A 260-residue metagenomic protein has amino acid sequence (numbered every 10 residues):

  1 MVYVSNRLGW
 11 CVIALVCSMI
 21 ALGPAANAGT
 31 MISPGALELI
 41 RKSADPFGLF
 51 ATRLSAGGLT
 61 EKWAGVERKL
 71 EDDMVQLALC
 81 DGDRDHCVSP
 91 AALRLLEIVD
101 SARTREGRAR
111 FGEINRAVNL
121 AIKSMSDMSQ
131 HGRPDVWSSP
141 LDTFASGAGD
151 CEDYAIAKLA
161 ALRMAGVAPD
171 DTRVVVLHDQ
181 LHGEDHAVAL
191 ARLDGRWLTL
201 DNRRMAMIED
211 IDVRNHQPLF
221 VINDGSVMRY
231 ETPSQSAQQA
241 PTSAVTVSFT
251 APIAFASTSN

Functional and structural regions predicted by a protein language model:
V2-N6, L22-N260: A structural boundary/capping signal
C11-A21: Bacterial N-terminal signal peptides
